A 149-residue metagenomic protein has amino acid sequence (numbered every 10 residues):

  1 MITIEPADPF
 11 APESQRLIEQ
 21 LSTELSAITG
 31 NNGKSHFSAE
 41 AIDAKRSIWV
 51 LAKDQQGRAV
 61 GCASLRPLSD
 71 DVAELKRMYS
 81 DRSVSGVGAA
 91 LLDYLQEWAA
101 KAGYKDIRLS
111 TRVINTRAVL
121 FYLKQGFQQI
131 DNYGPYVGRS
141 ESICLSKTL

Functional and structural regions predicted by a protein language model:
I2, F10, K105-R108, R112-Q125 (+1 more regions): C-terminal "cap" of GNAT-fold acetyltransferases
I2-K76, D81-S83, L92-Y94, W98 (+2 more regions): Acetyl-CoA-dependent GNAT
L65, L91, L95, A99 (+3 more regions): Hydrophobic packing within well-folded, soluble alpha/beta domains
G86: Glycine-rich phosphate-binding loop
